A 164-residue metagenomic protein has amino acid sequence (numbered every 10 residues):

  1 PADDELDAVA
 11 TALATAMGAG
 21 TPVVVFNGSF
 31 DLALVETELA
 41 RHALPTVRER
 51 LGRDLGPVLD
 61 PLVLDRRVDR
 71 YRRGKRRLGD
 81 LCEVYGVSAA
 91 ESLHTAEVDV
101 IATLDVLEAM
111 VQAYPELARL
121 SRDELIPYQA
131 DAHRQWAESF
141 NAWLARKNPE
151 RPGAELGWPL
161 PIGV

Functional and structural regions predicted by a protein language model:
P1-V164: DEDD superfamily 3′-5′ metal-dependent exonuclease/proofreading module
